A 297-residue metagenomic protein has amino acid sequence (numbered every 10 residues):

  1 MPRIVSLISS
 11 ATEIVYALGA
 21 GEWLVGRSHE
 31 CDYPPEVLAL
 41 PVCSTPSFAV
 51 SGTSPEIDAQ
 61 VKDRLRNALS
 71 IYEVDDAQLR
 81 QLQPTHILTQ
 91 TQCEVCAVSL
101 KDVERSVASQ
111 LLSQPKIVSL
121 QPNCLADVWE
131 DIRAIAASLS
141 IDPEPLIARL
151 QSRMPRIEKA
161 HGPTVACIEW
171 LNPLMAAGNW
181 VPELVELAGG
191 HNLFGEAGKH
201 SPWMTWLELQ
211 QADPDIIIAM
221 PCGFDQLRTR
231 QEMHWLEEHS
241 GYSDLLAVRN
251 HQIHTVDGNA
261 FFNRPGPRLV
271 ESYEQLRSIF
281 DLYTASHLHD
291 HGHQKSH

Functional and structural regions predicted by a protein language model:
M1-H297: N-terminal ligand-binding lobe of clamshell/alpha-beta domains
